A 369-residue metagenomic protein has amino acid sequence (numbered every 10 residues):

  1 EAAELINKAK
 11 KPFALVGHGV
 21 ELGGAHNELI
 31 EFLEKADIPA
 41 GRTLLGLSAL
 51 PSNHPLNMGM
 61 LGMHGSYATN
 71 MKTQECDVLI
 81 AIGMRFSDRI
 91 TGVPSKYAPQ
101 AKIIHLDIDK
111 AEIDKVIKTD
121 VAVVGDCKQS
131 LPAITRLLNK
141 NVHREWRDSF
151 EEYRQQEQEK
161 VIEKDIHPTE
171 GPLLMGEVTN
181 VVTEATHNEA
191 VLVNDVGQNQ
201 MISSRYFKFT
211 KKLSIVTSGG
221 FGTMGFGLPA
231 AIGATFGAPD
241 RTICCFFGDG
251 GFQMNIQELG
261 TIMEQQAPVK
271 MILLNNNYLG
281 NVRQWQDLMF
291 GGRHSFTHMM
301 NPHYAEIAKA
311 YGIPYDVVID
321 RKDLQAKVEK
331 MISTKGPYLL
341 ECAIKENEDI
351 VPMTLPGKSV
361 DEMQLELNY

Functional and structural regions predicted by a protein language model:
E1-A9, A133-Q156, E366: Cofactor-/ligand-binding subdomain signature composed of acidic, glycine-rich, tryptophan-containing flexible loops
E1-P12, F32, T73-E75, V181-A190 (+2 more regions): Glycine-rich phosphate/diphosphate-binding loops that line cofactor/substrate pockets in enzymes
E28-D37, T91-K110, K212-L213, P352-N368: A short, gly/pro- and small-residue-rich
D37-L44, I104-D107, M271-L274: Short internal beta-strands
G46-F150, V328: Glycine-rich, acidic loop regions that bind phosphate or pyrophosphate groups
M63, N70, E75, D114-V116 (+3 more regions): Thiamine diphosphate
R154-T235: Active-site diphosphate/adenylate-binding microenvironment
